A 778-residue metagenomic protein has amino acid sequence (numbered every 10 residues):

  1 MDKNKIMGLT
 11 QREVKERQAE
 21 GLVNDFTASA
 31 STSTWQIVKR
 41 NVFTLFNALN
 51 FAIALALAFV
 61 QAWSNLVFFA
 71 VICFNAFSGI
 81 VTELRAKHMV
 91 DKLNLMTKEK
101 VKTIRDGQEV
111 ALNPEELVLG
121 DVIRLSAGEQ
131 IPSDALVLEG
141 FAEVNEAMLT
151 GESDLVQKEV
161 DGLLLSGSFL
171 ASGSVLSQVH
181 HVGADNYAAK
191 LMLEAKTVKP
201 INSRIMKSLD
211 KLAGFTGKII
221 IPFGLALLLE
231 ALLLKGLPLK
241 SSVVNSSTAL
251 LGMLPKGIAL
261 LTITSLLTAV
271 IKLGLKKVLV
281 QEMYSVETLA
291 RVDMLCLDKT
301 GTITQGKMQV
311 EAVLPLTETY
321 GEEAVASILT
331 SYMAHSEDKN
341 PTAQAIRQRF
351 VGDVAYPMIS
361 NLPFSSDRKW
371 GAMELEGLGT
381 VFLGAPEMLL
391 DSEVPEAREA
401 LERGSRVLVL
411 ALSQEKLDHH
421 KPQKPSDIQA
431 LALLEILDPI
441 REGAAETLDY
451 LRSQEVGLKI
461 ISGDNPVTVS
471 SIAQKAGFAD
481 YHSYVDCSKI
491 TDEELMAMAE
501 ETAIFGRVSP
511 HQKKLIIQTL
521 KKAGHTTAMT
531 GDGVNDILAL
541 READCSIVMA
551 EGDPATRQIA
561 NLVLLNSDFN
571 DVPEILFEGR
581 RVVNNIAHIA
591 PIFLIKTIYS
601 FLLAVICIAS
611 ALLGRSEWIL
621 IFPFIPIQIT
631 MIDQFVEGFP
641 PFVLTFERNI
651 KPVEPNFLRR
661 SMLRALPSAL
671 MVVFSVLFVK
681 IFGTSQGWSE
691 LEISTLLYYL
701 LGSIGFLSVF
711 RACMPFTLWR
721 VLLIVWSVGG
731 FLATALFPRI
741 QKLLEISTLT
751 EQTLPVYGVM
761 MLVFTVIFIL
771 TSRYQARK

Functional and structural regions predicted by a protein language model:
K3-G8, R12, R17-S29, F74-F77 (+3 more regions): Actuator/coupling domain of P-type ATPases
V23-K102, I346: Transmembrane helix-loop-helix hairpins at the membrane interface
A48-A70, K218-P255, L267-T268, K272-K277 (+3 more regions): Helix-interface capping motifs at the ends of transmembrane segments in multi-pass membrane proteins
S64-K98, R105, N202-L297, L451 (+3 more regions): Hydrophobic alpha-helical transmembrane segments
S78, Q108, H180-G183, K196 (+12 more regions): Conserved beta-strand/loop elements of the cytosolic catalytic core of P-type E1-E2 ATPases, chiefly in the P-domain
K98-K207, I490-A503: Cytosolic catalytic regions of P-type ion-transporting ATPases
L227, D338, D480-A528, A543 (+4 more regions): Membrane-embedded transport module
R291-Q429, I436, D449-Y450, L458-S470 (+5 more regions): Cytosolic catalytic regions of ATP/NTP-dependent phosphoryl-transfer enzymes
